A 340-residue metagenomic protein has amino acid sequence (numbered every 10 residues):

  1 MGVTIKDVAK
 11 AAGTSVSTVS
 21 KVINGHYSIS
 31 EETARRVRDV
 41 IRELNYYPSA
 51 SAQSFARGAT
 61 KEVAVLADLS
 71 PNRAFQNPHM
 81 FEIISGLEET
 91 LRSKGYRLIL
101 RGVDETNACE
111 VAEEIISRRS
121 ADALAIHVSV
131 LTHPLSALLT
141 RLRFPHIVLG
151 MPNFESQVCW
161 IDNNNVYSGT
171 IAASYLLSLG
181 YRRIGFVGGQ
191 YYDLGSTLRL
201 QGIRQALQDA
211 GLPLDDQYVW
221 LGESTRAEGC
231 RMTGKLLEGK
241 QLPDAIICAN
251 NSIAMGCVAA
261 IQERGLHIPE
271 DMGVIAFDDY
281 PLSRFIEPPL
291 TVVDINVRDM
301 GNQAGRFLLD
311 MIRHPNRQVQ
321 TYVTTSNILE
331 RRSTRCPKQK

Functional and structural regions predicted by a protein language model:
M1-K61, R335-K340: N-terminal helix-turn-helix DNA-binding module of bacterial transcription factors
G2, P48-S49, A108-E110, T132-H133 (+1 more regions): Structural motif corresponding to alpha-helix initiation and N-cap regions
A11, E43, G86-R97, T140-V148 (+1 more regions): Bacterial carbohydrate/catabolite-sensing allosteric modules
S15, K61, D122, R182-R183 (+1 more regions): Short acidic/polar active-site loop segments enriched in Thr and Asp
Y46, D104-N107, H127-H133, S252: Short beta->alpha connector loops
Y47-A112: Amphipathic helical "hinge" segments at domain boundaries
A108-S120, C230-Q241: Short, well-structured alpha-helical segments in soluble
